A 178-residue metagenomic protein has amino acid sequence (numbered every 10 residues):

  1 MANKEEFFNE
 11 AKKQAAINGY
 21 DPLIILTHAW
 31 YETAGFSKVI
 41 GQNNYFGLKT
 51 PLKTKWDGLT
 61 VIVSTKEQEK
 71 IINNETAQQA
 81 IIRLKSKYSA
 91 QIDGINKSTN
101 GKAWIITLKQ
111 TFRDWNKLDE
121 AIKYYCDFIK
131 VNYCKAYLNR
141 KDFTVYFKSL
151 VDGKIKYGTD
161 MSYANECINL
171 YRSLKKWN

Functional and structural regions predicted by a protein language model:
M1-N178: Catalytic cores of secreted/periplasmic lytic hydrolases that degrade extracellular macromolecules
